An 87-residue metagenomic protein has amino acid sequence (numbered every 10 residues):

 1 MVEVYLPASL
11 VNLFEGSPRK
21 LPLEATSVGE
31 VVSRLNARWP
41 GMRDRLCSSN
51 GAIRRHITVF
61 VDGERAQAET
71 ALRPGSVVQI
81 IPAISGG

Functional and structural regions predicted by a protein language model:
M1-G86: Ubiquitin-like/PB1-type beta-grasp interaction modules and other compact soluble beta-rich domains
